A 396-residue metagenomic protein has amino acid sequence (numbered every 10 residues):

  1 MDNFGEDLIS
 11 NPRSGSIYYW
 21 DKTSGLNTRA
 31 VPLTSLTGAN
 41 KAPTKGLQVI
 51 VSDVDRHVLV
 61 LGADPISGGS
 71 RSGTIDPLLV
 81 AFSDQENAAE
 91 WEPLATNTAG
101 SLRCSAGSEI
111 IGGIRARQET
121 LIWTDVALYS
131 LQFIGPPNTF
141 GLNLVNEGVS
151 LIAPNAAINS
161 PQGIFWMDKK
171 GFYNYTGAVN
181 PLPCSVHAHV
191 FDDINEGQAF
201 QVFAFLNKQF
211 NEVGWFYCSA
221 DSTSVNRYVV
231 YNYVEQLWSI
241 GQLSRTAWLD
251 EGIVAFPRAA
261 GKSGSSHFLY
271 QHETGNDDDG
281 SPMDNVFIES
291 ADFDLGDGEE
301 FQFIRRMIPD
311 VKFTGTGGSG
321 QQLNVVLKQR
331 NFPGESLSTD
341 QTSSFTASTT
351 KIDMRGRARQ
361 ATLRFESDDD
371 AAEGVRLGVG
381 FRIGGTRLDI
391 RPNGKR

Functional and structural regions predicted by a protein language model:
M1-F4, S52-D53, I114-R115, D250-G252 (+1 more regions): Flexible, charged surface loops at secondary-structure boundaries
M1-G5, I9, A95, G112 (+2 more regions): N-terminal assembly/attachment segments of tailed bacteriophage virion structural proteins
M1-I50, T350-K351: Surface-exposed assembly/interface segments
I9-N11, V60, L121-W123, F165-W166 (+2 more regions): Conserved beta-strand element within WD40/beta-propeller blades
G15, R56, D64-G68, L94-G100 (+4 more regions): Beta-propeller domains
Y18-R29, I66-A88, I134-P136, S222-L237 (+2 more regions): Surface-exposed flexible segments
L26-V202: Beta-propeller and closely related beta-pinwheel folds
S108, G148-G163, K169-R396: Beta-sheet repeat architectures centered on beta-propellers
